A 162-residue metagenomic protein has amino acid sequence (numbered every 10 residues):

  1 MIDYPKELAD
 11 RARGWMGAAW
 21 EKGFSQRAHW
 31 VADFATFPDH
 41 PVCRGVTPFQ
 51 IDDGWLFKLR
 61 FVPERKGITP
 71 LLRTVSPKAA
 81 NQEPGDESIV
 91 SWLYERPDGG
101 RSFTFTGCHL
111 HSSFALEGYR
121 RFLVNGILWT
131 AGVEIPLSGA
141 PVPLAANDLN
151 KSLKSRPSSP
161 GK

Functional and structural regions predicted by a protein language model:
M1-A80, A140-G161: An acidic, glycine-rich "communication" segment
K78-I89, E95-K162: Extracellular ligand-binding/catalytic regions of CAZymes and related secreted enzymes and adhesion modules
